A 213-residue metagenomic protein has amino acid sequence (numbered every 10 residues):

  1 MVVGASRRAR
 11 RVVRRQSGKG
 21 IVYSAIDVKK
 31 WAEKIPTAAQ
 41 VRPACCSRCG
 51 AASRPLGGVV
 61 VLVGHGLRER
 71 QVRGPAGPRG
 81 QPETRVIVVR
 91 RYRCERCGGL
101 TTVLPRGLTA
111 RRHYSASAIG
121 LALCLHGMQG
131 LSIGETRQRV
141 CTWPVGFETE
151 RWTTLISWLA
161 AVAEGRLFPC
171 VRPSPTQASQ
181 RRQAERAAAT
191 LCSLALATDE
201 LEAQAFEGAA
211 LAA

Functional and structural regions predicted by a protein language model:
M1-G107: Short, conserved DNA-binding cores of transcription-related domains
V2-A44, A51, L155, L159-A213: Long C-terminal interaction/binding lobes of large macromolecular proteins
A51, G99, G127, C141 (+1 more regions): Residue-level marker of positions within ordered structural domains that often coincide with functionally constrained
C94, A122, T136: Short, conserved catalytic/metal-binding motifs centered on acidic residues
T102-A118: Short, Lys/Arg-enriched anionic-surface-contact patches
S115-G130: Short, amphipathic alpha-helical "recognition" segments used to contact nucleic acids or chromatin
H126, P144, A163-R166: A generic secondary-structure signal for well-formed alpha-helical elements
G130-S157: Short, basic interhelical loop/turn and adjoining N-cap of the next helix at nucleic-acid- or acidic-partner-contacting
